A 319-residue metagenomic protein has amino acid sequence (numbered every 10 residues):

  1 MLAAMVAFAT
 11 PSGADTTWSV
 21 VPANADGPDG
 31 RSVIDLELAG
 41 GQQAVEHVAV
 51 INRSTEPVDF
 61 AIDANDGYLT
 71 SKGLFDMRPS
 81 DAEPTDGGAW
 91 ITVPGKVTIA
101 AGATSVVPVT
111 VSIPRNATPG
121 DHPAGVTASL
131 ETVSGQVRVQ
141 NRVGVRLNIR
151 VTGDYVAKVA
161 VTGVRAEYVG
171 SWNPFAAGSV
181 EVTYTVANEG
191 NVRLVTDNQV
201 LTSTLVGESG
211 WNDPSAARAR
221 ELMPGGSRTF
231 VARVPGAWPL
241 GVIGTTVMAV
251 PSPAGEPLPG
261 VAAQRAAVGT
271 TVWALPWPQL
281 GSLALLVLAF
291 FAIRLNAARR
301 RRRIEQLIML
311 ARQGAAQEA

Functional and structural regions predicted by a protein language model:
A4-S19, V48, A266-P278, A297-R299: C-terminal region of N-terminal signal peptides and the immediate post-cleavage residues of exported proteins
S19-N24, T55-E83, N191-E208, A249 (+2 more regions): Short acidic, flexible loop segments centered on an aromatic residue
V20-S54, V161-A177: Beta-sheet-dominated interaction scaffolds and their linkers
D26-G30, S71-G95, T204-A217, A263-R265: Short beta-strand and strand-turn-strand segments in soluble, beta-rich domains
D35, Q43-I51, P57-A64, K72-L74 (+1 more regions): Ligand-binding face of N-terminal immunoglobulin V-set domains in extracellular IgSF glycoproteins
G40, K96-S105, R218-R228: Short proline/glycine- and polar residue-rich coil/turn motifs
Y155-A298: Membrane-proximal extracellular "stem/stalk" segments of glycoproteins immediately N-terminal to a transmembrane helix
L288-A319: C-terminal membrane-anchoring or membrane-association module
